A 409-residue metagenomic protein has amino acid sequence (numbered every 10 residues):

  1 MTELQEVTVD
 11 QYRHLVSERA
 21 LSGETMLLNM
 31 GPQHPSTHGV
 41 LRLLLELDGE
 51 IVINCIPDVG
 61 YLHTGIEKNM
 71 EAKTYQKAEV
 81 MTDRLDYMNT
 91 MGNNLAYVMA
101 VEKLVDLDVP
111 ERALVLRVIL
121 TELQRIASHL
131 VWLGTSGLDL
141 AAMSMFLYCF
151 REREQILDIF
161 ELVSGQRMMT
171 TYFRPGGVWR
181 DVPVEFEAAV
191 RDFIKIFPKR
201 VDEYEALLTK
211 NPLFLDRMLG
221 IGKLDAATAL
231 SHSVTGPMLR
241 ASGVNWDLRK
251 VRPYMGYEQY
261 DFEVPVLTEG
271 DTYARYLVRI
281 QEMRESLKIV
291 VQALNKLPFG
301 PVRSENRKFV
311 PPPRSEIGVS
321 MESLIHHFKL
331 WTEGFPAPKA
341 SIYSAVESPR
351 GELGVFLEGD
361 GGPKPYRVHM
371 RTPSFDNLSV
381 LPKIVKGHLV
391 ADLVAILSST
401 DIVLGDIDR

Functional and structural regions predicted by a protein language model:
M1-R409: Metal/cofactor-centered catalytic core regions of large enzymes
